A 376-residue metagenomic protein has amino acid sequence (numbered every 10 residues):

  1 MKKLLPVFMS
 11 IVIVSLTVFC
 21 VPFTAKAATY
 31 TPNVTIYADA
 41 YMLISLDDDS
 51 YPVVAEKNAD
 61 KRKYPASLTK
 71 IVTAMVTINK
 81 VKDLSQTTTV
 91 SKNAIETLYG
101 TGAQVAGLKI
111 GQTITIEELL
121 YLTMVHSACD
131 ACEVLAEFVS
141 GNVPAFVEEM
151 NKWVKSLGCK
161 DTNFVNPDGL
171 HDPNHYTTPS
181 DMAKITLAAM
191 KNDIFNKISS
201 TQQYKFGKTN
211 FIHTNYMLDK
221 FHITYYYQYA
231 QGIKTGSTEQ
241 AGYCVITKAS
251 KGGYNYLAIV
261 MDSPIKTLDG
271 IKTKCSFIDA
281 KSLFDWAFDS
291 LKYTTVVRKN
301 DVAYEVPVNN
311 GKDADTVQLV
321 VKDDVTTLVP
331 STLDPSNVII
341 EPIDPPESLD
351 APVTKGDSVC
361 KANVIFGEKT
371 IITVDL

Functional and structural regions predicted by a protein language model:
M1-M9: Positively charged n-region of N-terminal signal peptides that target proteins for export
V12-I13, K80: Alpha-helical transmembrane segments and their juxtamembrane interfaces
V14-T24: C-terminal segment of classical bacterial N-terminal signal peptides
P22-S180, K184-D193: Active-site-adjacent loops and short helices of periplasmic peptidoglycan-processing enzymes
C159-K160, P173-Y176, S180-L376: Domain-terminus/edge residues, biased toward the C-terminal soluble/receptor-binding domains of extracytoplasmic
